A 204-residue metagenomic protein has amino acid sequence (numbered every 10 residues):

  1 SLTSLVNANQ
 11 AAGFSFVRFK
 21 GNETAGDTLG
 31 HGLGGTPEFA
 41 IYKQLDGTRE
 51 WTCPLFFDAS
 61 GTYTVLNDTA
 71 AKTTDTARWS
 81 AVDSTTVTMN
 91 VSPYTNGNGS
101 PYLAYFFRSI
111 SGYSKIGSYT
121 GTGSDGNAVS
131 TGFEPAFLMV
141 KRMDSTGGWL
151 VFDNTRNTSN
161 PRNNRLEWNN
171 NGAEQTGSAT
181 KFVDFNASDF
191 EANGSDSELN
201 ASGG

Functional and structural regions predicted by a protein language model:
S1-G204: Surface-exposed molecular-recognition determinants
